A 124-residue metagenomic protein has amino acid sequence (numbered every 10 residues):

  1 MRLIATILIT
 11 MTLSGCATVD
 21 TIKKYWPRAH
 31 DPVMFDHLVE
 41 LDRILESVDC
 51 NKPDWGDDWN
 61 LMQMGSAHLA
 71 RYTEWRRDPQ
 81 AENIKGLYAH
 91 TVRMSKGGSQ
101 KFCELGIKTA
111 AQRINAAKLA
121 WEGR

Functional and structural regions predicted by a protein language model:
M1-I4: Positively charged n-region of N-terminal signal peptides that target proteins for export
V19-N51: Immediate post-signal-peptide N-terminus of mature secreted/exported proteins
N51-R124: Intrinsically disordered, glycine/charged-rich N-terminal periplasmic/extracytoplasmic linker segments that lie
